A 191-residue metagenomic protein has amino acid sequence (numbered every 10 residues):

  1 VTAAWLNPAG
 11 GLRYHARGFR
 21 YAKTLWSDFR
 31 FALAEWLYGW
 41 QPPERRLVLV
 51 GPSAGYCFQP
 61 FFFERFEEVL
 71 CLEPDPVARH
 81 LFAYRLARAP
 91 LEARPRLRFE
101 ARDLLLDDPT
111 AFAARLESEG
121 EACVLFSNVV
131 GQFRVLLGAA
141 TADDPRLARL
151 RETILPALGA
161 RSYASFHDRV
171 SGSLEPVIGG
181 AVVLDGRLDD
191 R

Functional and structural regions predicted by a protein language model:
V1-E44: Class I SAM-dependent methyltransferase Rossmann-like catalytic core, especially the SAM/SAH-binding loop
P43-G55: Conserved class I S-adenosyl-L-methionine
S53-F66: Conserved SAM-binding loop of SAM-dependent methyltransferases across substrates and taxa, primarily the Class I
E67-L72: Short beta-strand element of Class I
D75: Conserved SAM/SAH-binding beta-strand->alpha-helix loop
A83-S118: S-adenosyl-L-methionine
R115, E121-T141: A short SAM/SAH-binding and catalytic strip from SAM-dependent methyltransferases
C123-F126, A148-R169: Conserved beta-strand signature within the Rossmann-like core of class I S-adenosyl-L-methionine
